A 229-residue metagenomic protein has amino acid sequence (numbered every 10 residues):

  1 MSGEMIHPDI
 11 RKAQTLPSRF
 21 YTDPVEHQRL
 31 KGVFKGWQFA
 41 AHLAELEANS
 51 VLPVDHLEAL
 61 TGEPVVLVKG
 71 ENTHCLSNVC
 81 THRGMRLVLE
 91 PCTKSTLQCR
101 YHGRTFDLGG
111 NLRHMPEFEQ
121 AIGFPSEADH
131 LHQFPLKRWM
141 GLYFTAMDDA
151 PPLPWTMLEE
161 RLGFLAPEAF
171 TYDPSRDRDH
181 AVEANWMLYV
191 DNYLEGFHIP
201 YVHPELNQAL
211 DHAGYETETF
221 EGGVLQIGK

Functional and structural regions predicted by a protein language model:
E4-F20, F170-T171: Short, contiguous pre-domain boundary segments
S18, T22-D23, L89, L108 (+5 more regions): Generic structural "secondary-structure junction" signal
R19-T61: Non-catalytic accessory segments flanking enzyme active sites
D23-H27, D129, W155, W186: A structural signal for well-ordered alpha-helical scaffolds and beta->alpha junctions
K35-Q38, M85, H198: Generic structural signal for secondary-structure transition and capping sites
W37, P91, G214-E218: Short secondary-structure junctions
E47-D149, E159: Rieske [2Fe-2S] iron-sulfur-binding domain
V66-V68, N78, K137, L142-K229: C-terminal catalytic domain of Rieske-type non-heme iron oxygenases
